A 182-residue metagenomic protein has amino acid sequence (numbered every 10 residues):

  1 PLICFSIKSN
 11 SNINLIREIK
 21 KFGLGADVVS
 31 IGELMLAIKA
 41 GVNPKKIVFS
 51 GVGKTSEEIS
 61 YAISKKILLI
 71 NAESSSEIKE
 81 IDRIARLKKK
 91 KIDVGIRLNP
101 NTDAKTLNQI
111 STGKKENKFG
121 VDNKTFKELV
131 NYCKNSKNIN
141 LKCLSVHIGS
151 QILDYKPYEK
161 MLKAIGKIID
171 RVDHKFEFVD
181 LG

Functional and structural regions predicted by a protein language model:
L2-F178: Active-site-proximal beta-alpha core segment in soluble small-molecule metabolic enzymes
L181: Structured binding elements
